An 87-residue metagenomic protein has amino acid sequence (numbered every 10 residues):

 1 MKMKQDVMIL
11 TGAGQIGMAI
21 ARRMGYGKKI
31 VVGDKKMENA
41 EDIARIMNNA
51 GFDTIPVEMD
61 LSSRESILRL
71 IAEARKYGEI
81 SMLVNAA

Functional and structural regions predicted by a protein language model:
K2-V31: Canonical Rossmann dinucleotide-binding motif of NAD(H)/NADP(H)-dependent dehydrogenases/reductases, specifically
V7, S81-M82: Conserved catalytic-site loops of classical short-chain dehydrogenases/reductases
Y26-I43: Conserved glycine-rich Rossmann-like NAD(P)H-binding loop of the short-chain dehydrogenase/reductase
E38, M59-R69: The beta1-alpha1 cofactor-binding region of Rossmann-like NAD(H)/NADP(H)-dependent oxidoreductases
I43-G51: Short, conserved SAM-binding/catalytic segment of Class I S-adenosyl-L-methionine-dependent methyltransferases
T54-P56: Hydrophobic/aromatic anchor residues within beta-strands of the central parallel beta-sheet of Rossmann-like
E73-E79: Glycine-rich phosphate-binding loop signature in dinucleotide/nucleotide-binding domains
A86-A87: Conserved NAD(P)H cofactor-binding loop of Rossmann-fold oxidoreductase domains
